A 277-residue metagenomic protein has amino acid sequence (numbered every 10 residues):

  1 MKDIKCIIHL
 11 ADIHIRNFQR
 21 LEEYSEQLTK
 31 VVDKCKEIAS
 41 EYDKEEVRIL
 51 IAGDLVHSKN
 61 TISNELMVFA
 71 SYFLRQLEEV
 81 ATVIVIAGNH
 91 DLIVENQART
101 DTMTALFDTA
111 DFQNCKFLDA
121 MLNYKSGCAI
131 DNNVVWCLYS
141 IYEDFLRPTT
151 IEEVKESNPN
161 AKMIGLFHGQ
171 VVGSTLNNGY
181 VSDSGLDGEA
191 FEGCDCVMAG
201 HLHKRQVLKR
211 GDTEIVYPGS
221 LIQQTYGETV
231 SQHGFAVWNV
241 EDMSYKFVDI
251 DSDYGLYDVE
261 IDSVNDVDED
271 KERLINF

Functional and structural regions predicted by a protein language model:
M1-F73, E79, T150, E156-P159: N-terminal active-site segment of His-dependent metallophosphoesterases
D3, L21, N60-V216: His/Asp/Glu-rich metal-coordinating catalytic cores of metallo-dependent phosphodiesterases/hydrolases acting on
I8, V135-C137, A236, G255: Conserved beta-strand elements of the Class I
D12, D54, G88, H168 (+1 more regions): Cofactor-binding loop segments of dinucleotide-utilizing enzymes, especially the Rossmann-like FAD- and NAD(P)+-binding
I13, N89, M121-N123, Y142 (+3 more regions): Short, solvent-exposed coil/turn elements at secondary-structure transition points
I15, H57, V171, K204 (+1 more regions): Short, glycine/acidic-enriched loop or turn micro-motifs at the edges of active sites
R16, S58, L92, F145 (+2 more regions): Flexible, glycine-rich phosphate/dinucleotide-binding loops and adjacent beta-alpha linkers at cofactor/substrate
A129-I130, V216-F277: Binuclear metal-dependent phosphoesterase catalytic core
